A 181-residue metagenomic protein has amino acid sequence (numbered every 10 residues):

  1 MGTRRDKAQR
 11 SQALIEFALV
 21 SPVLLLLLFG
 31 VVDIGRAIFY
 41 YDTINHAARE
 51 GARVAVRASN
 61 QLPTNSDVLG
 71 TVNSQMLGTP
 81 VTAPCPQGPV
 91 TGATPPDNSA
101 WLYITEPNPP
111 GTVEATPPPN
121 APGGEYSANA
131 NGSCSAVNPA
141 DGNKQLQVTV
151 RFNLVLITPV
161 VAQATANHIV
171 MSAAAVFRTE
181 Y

Functional and structural regions predicted by a protein language model:
M1-R10: N-terminal leader/signal peptides at the extreme start of proteins
G2, Y41, H46-Y181: Short, conserved structural patches
Q9, A13-E16, G142: Membrane-water interface of alpha-helical transmembrane segments
Q9-Q12, L25, S66, I169: Alpha-helical membrane and juxtamembrane elements of multi-pass inner-membrane transport and channel proteins
A13-D33: Alpha-helical hydrophobic helix detector
D33-F39: Transmembrane signal-anchor/signal-peptide helices with a preference for the extracytoplasmic
